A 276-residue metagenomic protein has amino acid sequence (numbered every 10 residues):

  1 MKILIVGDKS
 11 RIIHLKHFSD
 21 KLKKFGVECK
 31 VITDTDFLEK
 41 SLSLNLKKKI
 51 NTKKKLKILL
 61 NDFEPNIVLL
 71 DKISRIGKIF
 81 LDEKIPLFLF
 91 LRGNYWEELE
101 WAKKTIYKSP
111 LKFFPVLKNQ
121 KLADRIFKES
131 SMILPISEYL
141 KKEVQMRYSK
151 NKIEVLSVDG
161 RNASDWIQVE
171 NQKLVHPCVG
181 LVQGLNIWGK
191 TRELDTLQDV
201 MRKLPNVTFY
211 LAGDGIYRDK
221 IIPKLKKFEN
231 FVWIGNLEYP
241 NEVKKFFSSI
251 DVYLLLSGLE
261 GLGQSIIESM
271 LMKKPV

Functional and structural regions predicted by a protein language model:
L4, L134, E170-R192, Q198-R202 (+1 more regions): Conserved donor-binding/catalytic core segment of Leloir-type glycosyltransferases
F37-L42, L89-K121, V175: Acceptor-binding helix/loop patch of EC 2.4 sugar-transfer enzymes, predominantly nucleotide-sugar-dependent
K54, I58, L111-I133: Membrane-proximal helix-turn-helix segments that form the acceptor-binding/catalytic region of lipid-linked
L60, K245-I250: Short alpha-helical donor nucleotide-sugar binding micro-motif in glycosyltransferases
K141-G160: Helix-loop-beta element that forms the nucleotide-linked donor phosphate-binding surface in glycosyltransferases
D219-L237: Nucleotide-activated donor-binding/catalytic signature segment of Leloir-type glycosyltransferases, i.e., the conserved
E242-K245, G263-E268, V276: A short, glycine- and acidic-residue-rich donor-binding loop in the catalytic cores of nucleotide-sugar-dependent
G258: Aromatic "clamp/platform" in nucleotide-sugar-dependent glycosyltransferases that forms part of the donor/acceptor
